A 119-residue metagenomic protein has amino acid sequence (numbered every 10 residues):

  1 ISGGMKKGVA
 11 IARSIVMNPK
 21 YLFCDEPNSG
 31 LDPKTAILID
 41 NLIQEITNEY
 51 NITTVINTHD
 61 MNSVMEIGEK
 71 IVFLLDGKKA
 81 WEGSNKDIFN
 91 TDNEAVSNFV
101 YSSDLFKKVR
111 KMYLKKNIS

Functional and structural regions predicted by a protein language model:
V16-K20: A short, proline-enriched helix->beta-strand linker immediately N-terminal to the Walker B motif in ABC-type P-loop
L22-D25: Catalytic Walker B motif of ABC-type/P-loop ATPase nucleotide-binding domains
P33-T35: Helix N-cap at the start of a conserved alpha-helix in ABC-type nucleotide-binding domains
T58-H59: H-loop/switch region of ABC-family ATPase nucleotide-binding domains
V64-E66: A short, surface-exposed alpha-helical micro-motif characterized by mixed small hydrophobic and charged/polar residues
F89-S119: C-terminal boundary and immediately downstream tail of ABC-type ATPase nucleotide-binding domains
